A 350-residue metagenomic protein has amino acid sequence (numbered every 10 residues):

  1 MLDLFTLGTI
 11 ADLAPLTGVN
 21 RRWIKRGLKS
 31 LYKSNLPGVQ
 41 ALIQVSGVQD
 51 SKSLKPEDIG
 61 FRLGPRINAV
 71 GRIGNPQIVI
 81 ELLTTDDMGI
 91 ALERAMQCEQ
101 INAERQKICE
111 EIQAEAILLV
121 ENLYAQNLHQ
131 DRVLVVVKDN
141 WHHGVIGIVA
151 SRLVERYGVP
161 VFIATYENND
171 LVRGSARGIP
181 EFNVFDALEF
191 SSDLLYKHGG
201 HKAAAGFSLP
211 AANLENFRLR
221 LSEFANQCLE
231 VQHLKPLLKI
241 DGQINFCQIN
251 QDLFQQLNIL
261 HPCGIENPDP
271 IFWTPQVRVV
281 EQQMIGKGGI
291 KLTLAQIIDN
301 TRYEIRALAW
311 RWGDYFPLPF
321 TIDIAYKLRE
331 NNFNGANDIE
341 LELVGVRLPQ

Functional and structural regions predicted by a protein language model:
M1-L2, V19, S34, G38 (+3 more regions): Short coil/turn connectors at secondary-structure junctions
M1-L28: C-terminal or mid-to-C-terminal helical accessory/interaction module adjacent to the motor/catalytic core
T6, L118-Q126, E155, V159-I163 (+2 more regions): Conserved helix-loop functional segments at active or binding sites
R21-L119, A176-Q350: Acidic, two-metal ion nucleic-acid-processing modules in DNA metabolism proteins
L82-D86, K107, V136-N140, A150 (+2 more regions): Non-catalytic terminal/interface segments that mediate subunit docking, oligomerization, and allosteric communication
N122-S151: Flexible, glycine/threonine-enriched loop-and-boundary segments that flank and lead into catalytic domains of large
D139-N140, Y166-N169, W312: Short, ordered loop/turn segments at secondary-structure junctions
F162-G178: Short glycine-cluster motifs
